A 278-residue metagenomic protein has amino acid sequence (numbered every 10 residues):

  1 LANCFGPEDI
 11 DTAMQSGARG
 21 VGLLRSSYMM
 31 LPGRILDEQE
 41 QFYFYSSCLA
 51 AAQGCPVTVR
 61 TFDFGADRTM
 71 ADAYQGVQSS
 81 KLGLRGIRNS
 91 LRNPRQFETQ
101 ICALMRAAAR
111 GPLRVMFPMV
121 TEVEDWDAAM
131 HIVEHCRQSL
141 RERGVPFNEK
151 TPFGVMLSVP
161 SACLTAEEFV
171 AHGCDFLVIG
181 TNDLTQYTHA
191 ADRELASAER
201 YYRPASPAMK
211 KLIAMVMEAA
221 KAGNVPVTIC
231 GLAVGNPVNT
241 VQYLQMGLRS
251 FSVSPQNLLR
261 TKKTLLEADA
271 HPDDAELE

Functional and structural regions predicted by a protein language model:
L1-E278: Conserved alpha/beta-domain cores
